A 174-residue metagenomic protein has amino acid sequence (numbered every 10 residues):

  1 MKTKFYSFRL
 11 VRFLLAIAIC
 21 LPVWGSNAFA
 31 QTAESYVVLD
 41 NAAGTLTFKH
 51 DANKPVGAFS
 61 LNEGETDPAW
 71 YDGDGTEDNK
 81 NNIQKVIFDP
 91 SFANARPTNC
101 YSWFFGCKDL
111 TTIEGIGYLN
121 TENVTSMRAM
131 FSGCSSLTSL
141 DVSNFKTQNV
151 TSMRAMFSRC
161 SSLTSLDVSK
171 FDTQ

Functional and structural regions predicted by a protein language model:
M1-F8: N-terminal secretory signal peptides that target proteins for export/translocation
V11-W24: Bacterial N-terminal signal peptides
G25-T32: Boundary at the C-terminal end of the N-terminal hydrophobic targeting segment
E34-N41: Short, exposed beta-strand/loop patches in secreted or surface proteins that constitute
T45-R96: LRR flanking "cap" motifs
N82-A95, D109-T125, S135-T151, S161-Q174: Structural signature of tandem-repeat unit edges
C100, M127-R128, M153-R154: Intrinsic low-complexity tandem-repeat regions in disordered proteins
F105-G106, A129-G133, A155-R159: Short beta-strand elements of solenoid repeat domains
